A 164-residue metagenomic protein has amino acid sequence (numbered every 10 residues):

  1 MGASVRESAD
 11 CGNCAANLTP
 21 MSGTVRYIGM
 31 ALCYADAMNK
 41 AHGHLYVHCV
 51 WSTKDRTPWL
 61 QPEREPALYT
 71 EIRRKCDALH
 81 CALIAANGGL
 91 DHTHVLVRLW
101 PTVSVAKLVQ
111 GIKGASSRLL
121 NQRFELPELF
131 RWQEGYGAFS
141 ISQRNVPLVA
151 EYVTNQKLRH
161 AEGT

Functional and structural regions predicted by a protein language model:
E7-S8, G12-T164: Basic nucleic-acid-binding interfaces
